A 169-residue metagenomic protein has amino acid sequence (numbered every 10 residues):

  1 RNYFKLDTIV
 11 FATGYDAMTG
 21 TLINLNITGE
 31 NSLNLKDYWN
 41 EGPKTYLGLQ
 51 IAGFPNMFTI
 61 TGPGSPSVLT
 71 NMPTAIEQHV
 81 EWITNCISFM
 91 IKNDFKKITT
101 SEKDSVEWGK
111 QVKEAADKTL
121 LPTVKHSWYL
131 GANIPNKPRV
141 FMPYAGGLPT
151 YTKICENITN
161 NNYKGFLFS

Functional and structural regions predicted by a protein language model:
N2-Y3, Q50: Structural alpha-helical scaffold elements that stabilize or flank donor/cofactor-binding regions in carbohydrate
F4-D16: Short hydrophobic core segments
K5-D7, Y38-W39, V140-P143: Short amphipathic beta-strand/extended segments with alternating polar/hydrophobic composition
T8-V10, D37-P43, G109-V112: Short amphipathic alpha-helical surface micro-motifs
D16-S65: Glycine-rich loop(s) and the adjacent beta-strand/alpha-helix scaffold that form part
T45, F58-S169: C-terminal, flexible cofactor-proximal segment of oxidoreductases
